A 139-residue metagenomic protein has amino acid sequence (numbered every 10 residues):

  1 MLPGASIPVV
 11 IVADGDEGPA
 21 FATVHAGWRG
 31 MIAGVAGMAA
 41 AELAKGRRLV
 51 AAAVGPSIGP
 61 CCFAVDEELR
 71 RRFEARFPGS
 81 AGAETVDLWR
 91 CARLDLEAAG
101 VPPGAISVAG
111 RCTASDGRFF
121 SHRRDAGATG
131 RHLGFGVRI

Functional and structural regions predicted by a protein language model:
M1-I139: Active-site microenvironment for binding and transforming phosphate-containing groups
